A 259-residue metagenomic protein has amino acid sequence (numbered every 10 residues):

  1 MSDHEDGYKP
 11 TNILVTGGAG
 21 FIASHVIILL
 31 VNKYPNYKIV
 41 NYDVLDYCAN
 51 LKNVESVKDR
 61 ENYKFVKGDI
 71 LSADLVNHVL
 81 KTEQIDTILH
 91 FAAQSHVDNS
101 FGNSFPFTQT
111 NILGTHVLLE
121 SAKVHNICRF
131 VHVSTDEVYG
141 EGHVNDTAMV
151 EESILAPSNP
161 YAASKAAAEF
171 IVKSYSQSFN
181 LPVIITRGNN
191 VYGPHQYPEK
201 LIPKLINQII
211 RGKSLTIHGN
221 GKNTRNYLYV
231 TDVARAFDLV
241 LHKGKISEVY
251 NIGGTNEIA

Functional and structural regions predicted by a protein language model:
M1-V191, T231, L241: N-terminal Rossmann-like NAD(P)+-binding domain of SDR-like oxidoreductases, especially those catalyzing
L30, Y175, K204-I209, A236-V240: A short, amphipathic alpha-helix embedded in the catalytic core of nucleotide-handling enzymes
Y47-N50, K200, I258-A259: Active-site loop of classical SDR/Rossmann-like NAD(P)-dependent oxidoreductases, centered on the catalytic Tyr-X3-Lys
A166, V191-K204, R211-K213, H218 (+4 more regions): Glycine/proline-rich active-site loop of Rossmann-fold NAD(P)-dependent oxidoreductases
I185, Y227, E257-I258: Short aromatic/basic micro-patch
